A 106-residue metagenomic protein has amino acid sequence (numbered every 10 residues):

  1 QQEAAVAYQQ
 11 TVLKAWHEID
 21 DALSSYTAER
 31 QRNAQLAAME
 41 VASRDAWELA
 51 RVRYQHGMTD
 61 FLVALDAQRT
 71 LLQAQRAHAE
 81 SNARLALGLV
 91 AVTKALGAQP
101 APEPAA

Functional and structural regions predicted by a protein language model:
Q1-A77, R84-A95: Amphipathic alpha-helical coiled-coil segments
A101-A106: Amphipathic alpha-helical coiled-coil scaffold segments and their short linker/junction regions
